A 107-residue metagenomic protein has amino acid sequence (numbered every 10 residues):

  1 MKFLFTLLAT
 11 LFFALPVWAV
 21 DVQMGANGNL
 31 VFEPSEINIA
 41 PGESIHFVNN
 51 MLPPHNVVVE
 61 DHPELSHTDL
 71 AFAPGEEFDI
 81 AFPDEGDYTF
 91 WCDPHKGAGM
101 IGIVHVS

Functional and structural regions predicted by a protein language model:
M1-F5: Positively charged n-region of N-terminal signal peptides that target proteins for export
T6-L7, V17: Cleavable N-terminal signal peptides
V17-S107: Extracytoplasmic copper-binding redox domains, predominantly the cupredoxin/blue-copper superfamily
